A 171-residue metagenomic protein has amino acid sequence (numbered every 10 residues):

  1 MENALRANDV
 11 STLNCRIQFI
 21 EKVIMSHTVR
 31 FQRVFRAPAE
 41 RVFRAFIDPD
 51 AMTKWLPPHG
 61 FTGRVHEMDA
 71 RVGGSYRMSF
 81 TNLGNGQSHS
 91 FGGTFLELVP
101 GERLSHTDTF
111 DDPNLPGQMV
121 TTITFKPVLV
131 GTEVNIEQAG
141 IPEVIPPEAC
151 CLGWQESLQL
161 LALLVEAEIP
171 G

Functional and structural regions predicted by a protein language model:
E2-T62: Hydrophobic ligand-binding cavity/cleft-lining segments
N8-S11, C15-R16, I24, A139-G171: A conserved amphipathic terminal alpha-helix motif
I24-M25, M68-A70, N85-H89, P113-G117: A generic structural micro-feature
R30-F31, D50-S88: Short beta-edge strand/loop motif at the mouth of beta-sheet-based domains
F31-R33, V65-M68, F91-E97, D108 (+1 more regions): Hydrophobic/aromatic beta-strand elements that line small-molecule binding cavities or substrate pockets in beta-rich
A39-E40, M68-R71, L96-R103, T124-E133: A short, structured loop/turn motif at beta-sheet edges
V42, M52, Y76-M78, F95 (+4 more regions): Hydrophobic pocket/interface hotspot
S105-E156: Beta-strand/loop substructures that line and gate deep hydrophobic ligand-binding cavities in soluble
